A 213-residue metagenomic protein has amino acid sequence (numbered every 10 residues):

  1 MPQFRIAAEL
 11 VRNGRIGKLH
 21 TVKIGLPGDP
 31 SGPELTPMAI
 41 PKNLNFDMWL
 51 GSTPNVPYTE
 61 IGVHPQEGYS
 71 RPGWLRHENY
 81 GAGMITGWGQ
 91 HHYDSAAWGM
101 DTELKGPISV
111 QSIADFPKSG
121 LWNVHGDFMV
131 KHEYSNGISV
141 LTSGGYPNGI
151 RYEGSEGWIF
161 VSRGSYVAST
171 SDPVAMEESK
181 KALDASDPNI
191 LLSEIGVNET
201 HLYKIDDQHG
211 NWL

Functional and structural regions predicted by a protein language model:
M1-G51: A contiguous active-site-proximal alpha/beta segment in oxidoreductase catalytic domains
P2-R5, G83-T86, Q90-A97, Y203-L213: A structural signal for well-ordered alpha-helical segments within the folded catalytic domains of diverse enzymes
A8-V11, F46, L50, Y93 (+4 more regions): Non-transmembrane alpha-helical segments in soluble domains of secreted/periplasmic/extracellular proteins
H20-I24, M48-L50, G87, S109-Q111 (+4 more regions): Structural recognition of the beta-strand scaffold that forms the well-ordered cores of secreted hydrolase catalytic
D29-E34, P57-E60, V161: A short beta-to-alpha transition loop/helix N-cap that caps and shapes the active-site region
D47-N136: Rossmann-like dinucleotide-binding domain that binds NAD(P)(H)
Y58-W74, D184-P188, I205-L213: Active-site-adjacent bridging/hinge elements
V124, F128-K204: NAD(P)-dinucleotide binding in Rossmann-like oxidoreductases
